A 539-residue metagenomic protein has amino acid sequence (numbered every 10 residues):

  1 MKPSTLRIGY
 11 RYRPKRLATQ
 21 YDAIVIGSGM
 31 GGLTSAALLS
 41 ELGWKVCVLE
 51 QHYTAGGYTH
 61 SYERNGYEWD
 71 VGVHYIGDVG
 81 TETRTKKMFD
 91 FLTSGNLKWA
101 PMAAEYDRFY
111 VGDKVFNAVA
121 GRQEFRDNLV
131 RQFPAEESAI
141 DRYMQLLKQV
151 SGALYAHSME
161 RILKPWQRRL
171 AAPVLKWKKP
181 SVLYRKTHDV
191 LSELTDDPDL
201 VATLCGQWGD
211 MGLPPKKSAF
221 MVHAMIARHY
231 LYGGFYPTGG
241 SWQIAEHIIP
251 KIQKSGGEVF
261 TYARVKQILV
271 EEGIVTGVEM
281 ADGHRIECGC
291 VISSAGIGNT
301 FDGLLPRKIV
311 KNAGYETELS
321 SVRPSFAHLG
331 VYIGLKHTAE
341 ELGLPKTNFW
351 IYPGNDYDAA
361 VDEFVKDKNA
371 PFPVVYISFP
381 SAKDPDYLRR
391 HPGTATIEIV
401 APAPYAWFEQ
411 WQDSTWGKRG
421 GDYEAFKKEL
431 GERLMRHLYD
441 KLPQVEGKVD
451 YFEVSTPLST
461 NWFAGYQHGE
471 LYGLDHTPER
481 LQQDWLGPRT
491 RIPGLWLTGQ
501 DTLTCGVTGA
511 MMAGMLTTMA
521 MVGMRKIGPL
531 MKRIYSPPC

Functional and structural regions predicted by a protein language model:
M1-A23, E41-L42, T477-L481, I492 (+1 more regions): Extreme N-terminal leader/targeting segments of oxidoreductases
Y21-V48: N-terminal Rossmann-like FAD-binding beta1-loop-alpha1 element of flavoenzymes
S40-N65: Glycine-rich FAD pyrophosphate-binding loop
G112-S218: Rossmann-like flavin
D197-M211, F372-S378, M435-T504: A glycine-rich dinucleotide-binding beta-alpha-beta segment and adjacent secondary-structure elements that constitute
A224-A281: Helical element adjacent to the flavin cofactor pocket in flavoenzyme catalytic cores
Y236, K266-H391: Mid-domain catalytic core of redox enzymes that form a hydrophobic substrate pocket/lid adjacent to a catalytic redox
H337-S455: C-terminal segments that line or cap access tunnels to active or ligand-binding sites in enzymes and enzyme-associated
